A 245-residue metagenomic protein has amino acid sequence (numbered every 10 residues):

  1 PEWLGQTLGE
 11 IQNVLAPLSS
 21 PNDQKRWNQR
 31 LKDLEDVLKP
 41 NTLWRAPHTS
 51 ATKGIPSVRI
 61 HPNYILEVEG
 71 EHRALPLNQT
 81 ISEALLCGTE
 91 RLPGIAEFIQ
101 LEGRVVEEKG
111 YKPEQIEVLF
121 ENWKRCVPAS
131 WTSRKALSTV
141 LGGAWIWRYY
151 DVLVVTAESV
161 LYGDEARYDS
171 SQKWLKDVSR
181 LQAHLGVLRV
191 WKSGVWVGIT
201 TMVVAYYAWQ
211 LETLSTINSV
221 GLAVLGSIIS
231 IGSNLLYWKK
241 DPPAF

Functional and structural regions predicted by a protein language model:
P1-E71, T80-Q100, R104, N122 (+3 more regions): ATP-dependent phospho-/nucleotidyl transfer catalytic cores
P76-L77: Detector for the conserved DFG-like motif's central hydrophobic residue
L85, A244-F245: C-terminal end-of-chain micro-motif
Y111-W131, K135, W145-G226, S230-S233 (+1 more regions): ATP/Mg2+ or Mg2+-diphosphate-binding catalytic cores that bind nucleotide phosphates or diphosphates via glycine-rich
